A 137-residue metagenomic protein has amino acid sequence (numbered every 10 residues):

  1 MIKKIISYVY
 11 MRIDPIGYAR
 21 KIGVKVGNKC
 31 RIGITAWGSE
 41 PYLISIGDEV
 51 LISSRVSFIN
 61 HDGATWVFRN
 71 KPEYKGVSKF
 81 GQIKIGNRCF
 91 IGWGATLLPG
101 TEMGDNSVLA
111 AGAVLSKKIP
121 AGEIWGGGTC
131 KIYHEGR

Functional and structural regions predicted by a protein language model:
M1-A36: Extended, small-residue-rich solenoid/repeat segments and analogous flexible loops that form exposed scaffolds
I13, G17, G33-M103, G128-C130 (+1 more regions): Flexible, glycine/small-residue-enriched loop-and-beta-strand segment within the central core of proteins
S54, A111, A121: Residues that flank catalytic or metal-binding motifs in active/ligand-binding sites
E102-L115, I124: C-terminal/domain-terminus segments
K118: Active-site-adjacent segment of SDR/Rossmann-fold oxidoreductases
A121, G126-T129: Acidic, glycine-centered active-site loop in nucleotide-sugar glycosyltransferases
